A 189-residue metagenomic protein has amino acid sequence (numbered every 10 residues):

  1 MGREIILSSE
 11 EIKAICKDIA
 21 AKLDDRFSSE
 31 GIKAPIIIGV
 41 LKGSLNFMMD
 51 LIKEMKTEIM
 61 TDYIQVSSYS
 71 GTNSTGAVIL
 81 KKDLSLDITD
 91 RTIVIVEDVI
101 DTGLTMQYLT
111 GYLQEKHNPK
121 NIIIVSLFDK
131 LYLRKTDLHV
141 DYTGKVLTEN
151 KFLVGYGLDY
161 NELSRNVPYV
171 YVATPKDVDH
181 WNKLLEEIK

Functional and structural regions predicted by a protein language model:
M1-K189: PRPP-associated nucleotide enzymes
